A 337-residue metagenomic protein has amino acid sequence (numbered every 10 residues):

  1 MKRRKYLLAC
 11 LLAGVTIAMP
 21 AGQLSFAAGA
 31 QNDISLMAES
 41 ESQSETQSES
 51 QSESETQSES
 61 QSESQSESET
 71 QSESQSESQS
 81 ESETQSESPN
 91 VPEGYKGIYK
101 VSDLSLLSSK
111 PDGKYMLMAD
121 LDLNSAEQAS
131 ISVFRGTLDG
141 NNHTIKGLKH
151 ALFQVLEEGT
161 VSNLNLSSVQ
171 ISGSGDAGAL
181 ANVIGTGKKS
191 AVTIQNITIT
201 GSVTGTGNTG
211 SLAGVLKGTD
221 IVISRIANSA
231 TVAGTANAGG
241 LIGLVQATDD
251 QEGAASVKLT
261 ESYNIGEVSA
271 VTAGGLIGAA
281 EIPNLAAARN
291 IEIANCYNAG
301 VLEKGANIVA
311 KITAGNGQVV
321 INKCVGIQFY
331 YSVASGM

Functional and structural regions predicted by a protein language model:
M1-R3, A38, V333: N-terminal leader/targeting segments
K2-S25: Sec-dependent N-terminal signal peptides of Gram-positive bacterial secreted proteins and lipoproteins
L12-V15, M19, S42, S60 (+3 more regions): Terminal recognition/anchoring or ligand-binding modules at protein termini
L24-G97: Low-complexity, acidic Ser/Thr/Pro-rich repeat tracts that form intrinsically disordered stalk/linker regions of very
A28, Q85-M337: Surface-exposed repetitive/solenoidal architectures
